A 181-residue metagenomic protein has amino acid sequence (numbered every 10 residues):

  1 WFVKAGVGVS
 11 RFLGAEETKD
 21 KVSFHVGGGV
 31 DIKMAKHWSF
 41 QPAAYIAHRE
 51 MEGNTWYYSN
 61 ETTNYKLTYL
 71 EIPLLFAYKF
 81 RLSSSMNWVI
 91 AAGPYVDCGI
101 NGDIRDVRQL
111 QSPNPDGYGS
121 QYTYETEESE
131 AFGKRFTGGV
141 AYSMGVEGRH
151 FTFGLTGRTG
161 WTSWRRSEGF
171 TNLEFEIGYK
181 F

Functional and structural regions predicted by a protein language model:
W1-G29: Short glycine/proline- and aromatic-enriched beta-strand/turn motifs that initiate or cap beta-hairpins
F2, H25-G27, S39, E71-L75 (+2 more regions): Membrane-embedded beta-strand positions in outer-membrane beta-barrel channels/transporters
V7-V9, D31-R108, I177-F181: Gram-negative (and chloroplast) outer-membrane scaffold detector with strong preference for beta-barrel transmembrane
S10-F12, D97, R149, W164: Short, electropositive, low-hydrophobicity segments enriched in small/polar residues
F12-K19, R49-T68, G99-A141: Extracellular/periplasm-exposed beta-strand and loop segments of Gram-negative cell-envelope proteins, dominated by
F24, L70, M86, G138 (+1 more regions): Exposed loop/turn and edge beta-strand positions of beta-sandwich/beta-sheet ligand-binding modules
A43-Y45, R49-T55, L67, E128-F181: Predominantly the C-terminal beta-signal and adjacent terminal strand-loop region of outer-membrane beta-barrel
